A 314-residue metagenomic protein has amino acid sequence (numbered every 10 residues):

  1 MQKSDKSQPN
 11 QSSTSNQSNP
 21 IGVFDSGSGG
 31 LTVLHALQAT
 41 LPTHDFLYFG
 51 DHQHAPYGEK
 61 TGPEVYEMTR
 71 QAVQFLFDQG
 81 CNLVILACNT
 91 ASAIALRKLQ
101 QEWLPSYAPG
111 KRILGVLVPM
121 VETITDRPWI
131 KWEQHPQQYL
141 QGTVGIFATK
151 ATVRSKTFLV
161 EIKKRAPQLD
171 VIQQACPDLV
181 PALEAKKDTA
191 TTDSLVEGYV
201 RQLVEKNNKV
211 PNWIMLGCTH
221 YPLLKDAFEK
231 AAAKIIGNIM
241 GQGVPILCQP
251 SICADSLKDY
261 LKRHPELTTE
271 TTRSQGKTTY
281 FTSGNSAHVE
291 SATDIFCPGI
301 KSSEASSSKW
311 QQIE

Functional and structural regions predicted by a protein language model:
M1-E314: Non-catalytic structural scaffold of enzyme domains
